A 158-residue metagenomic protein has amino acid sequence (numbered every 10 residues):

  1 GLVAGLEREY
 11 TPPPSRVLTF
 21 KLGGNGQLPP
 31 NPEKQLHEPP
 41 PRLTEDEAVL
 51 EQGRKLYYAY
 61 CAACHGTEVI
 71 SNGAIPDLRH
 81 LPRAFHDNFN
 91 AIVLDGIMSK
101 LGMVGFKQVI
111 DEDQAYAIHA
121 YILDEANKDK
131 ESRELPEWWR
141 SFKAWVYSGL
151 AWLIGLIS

Functional and structural regions predicted by a protein language model:
G1-R42: Noncatalytic, solvent-exposed loop/strand surfaces of beta-propeller-type extracellular/periplasmic domains
P12-V17, Y58-A59, G73: Active-site lining segments that contact anionic ligands and/or coordinate catalytic metals
V17, V93, I118, I122: Hydrophobic "lid"/C-terminal helical patch of Rossmann-like NAD(P)-dependent dehydrogenase/epimerase domains
K21, Y60-C61, H65, G96-I97 (+1 more regions): Sec/Tat-exported extracytoplasmic proteins
N25-V49, A62-L81: His/Cys-centered metal/cofactor-coordination and adjacent catalytic loops
P32-Q52, Y58-A59, L101-S158: Flexible coil segments in periplasmic/lumen-exposed cytochrome c-class electron-transfer proteins
G66-S99, V104-F106: Gly/Gly-Pro-rich "capping" loops immediately C-terminal to redox-active cysteine motifs in periplasmic/lumenal
